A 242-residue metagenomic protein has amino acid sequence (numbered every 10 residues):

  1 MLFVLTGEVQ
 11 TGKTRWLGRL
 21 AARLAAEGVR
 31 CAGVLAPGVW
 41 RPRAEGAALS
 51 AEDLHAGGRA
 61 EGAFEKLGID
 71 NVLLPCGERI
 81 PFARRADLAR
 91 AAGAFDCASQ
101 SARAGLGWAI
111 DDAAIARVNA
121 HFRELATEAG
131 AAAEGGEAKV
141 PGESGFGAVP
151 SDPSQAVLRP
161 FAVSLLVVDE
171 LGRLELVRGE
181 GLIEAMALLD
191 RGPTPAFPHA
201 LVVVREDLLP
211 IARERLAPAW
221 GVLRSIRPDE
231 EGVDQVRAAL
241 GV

Functional and structural regions predicted by a protein language model:
L5: Hydrophobic anchor at the beta1->P-loop junction of P-loop NTPases
V9: The conserved Walker
K13: Conserved lysine of the Walker
W16: Hydrophobic positions on the alpha1 helix immediately C-terminal to the Walker A/P-loop
A21-Q100: N-terminal phosphate/diphosphate-binding loop that engages ATP/GTP or pyrophosphate donors across diverse enzyme folds
P42-G62, A120-S164, P193-P195: Intrinsically disordered, low-complexity terminal tails and inter-domain linkers enriched for S/T/G/P/D/E
A91-G130, A162-L166, L171: Phosphate-binding/switch loop-helix module in NTP-utilizing enzymes
G172-V242: Replace "adjacent to P-loop NTPase cores in ATP/GTP-dependent enzymes" with "adjacent to NTP-binding cores
